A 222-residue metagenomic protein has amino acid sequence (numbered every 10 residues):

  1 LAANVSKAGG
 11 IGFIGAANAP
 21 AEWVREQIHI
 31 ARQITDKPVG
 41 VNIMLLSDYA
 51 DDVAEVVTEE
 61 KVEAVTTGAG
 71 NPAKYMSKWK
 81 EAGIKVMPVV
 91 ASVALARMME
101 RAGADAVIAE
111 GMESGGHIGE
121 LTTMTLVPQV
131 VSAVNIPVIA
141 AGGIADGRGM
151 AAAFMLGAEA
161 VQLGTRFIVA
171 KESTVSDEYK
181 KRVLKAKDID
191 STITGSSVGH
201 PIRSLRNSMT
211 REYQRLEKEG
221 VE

Functional and structural regions predicted by a protein language model:
L1-P137: Active-site entrance/lid segments in N-terminal catalytic domains of soluble metabolic enzymes
T125-I139, A145-E222: Conserved active-site-proximal phosphate/metal-binding subdomains
